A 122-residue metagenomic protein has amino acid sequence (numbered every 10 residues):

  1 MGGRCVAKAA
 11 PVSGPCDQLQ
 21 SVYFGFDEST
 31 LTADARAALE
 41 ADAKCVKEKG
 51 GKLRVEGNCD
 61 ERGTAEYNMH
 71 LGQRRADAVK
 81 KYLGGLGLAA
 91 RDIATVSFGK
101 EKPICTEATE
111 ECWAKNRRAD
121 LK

Functional and structural regions predicted by a protein language model:
M1-L53: Periplasmic peptidoglycan-binding/tethering modules of Gram-negative envelope proteins
N58-K122: Periplasmic OmpA-like peptidoglycan-binding domain that tethers envelope proteins to the cell wall
